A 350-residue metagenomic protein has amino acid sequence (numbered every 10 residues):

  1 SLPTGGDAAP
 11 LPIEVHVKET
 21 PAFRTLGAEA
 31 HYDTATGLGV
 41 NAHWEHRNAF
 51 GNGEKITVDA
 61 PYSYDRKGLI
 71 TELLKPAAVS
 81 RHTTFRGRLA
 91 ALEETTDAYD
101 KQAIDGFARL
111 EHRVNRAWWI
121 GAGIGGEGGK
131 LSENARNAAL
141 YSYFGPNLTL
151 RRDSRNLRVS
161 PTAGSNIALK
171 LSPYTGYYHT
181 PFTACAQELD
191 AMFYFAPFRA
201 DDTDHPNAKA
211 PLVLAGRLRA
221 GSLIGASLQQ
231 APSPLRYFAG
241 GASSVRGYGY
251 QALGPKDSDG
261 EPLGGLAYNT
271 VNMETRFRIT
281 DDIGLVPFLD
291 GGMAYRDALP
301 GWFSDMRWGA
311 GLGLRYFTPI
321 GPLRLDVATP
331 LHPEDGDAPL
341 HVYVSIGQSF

Functional and structural regions predicted by a protein language model:
S1-A168, C185, S243-G247, Q251-L266 (+2 more regions): Gram-negative/organellar outer-membrane beta-barrel architecture
D7-A8, G265-Y268, F277-D282, S304-W308 (+2 more regions): A structural signal for short secondary-structure junctions
I13, H31-D33, R136-A139, Y143-D282 (+3 more regions): C-terminal outer-membrane beta-barrel translocator/porin domains of Gram-negative envelope proteins and their
P21, Y64, G128-K130, T175 (+3 more regions): Feature marks short, surface-exposed loop/turn motifs that line or immediately flank catalytic pockets and channel
P21-A22, N48-N52, A77-H82, V114-W118 (+5 more regions): Secondary-structure transition/capping motifs at alpha-helix termini and the adjoining loop/turn into the next element
T95-A98, G176-T180, R296-A298, P333-D335: A generic structural signal for short coil/turn motifs at secondary-structure boundaries
A294-D335, V342: C-terminal structured "cap/appendage" subdomains that terminate the fold
